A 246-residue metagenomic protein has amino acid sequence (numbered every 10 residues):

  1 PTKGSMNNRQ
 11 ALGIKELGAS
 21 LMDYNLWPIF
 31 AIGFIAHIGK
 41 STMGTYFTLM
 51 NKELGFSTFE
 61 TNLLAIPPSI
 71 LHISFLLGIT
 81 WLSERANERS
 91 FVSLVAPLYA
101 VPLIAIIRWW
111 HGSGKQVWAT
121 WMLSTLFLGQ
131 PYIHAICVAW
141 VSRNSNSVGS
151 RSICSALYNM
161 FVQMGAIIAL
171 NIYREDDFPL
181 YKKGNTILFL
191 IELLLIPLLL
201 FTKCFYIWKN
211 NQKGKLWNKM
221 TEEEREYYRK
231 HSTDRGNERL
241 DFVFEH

Functional and structural regions predicted by a protein language model:
P1-M6, L180-H246: Intracellular terminal tails of multi-pass secondary transporters
L12-W81, H134, V138-A139, I168-L170: Extracytoplasmic gate region of multi-pass secondary transporters
F34, I66-I70, L98, A156-M164 (+1 more regions): Transmembrane alpha-helical cores of Major Facilitator Superfamily
L82, V141, E175-D176: Hydrophobic alpha-helical transmembrane and interfacial-helix anchor sites in secondary transporters
E84-L98: Cytoplasmic membrane-interface "Motif A"-like loop-to-helix N-cap segments of 12-TM Major Facilitator Superfamily
V95-S113, L128: C-terminal ends and interior cores of transmembrane alpha-helices in multi-pass membrane transporters/permeases
V117-I136: Hydrophobic core of transmembrane alpha-helices in multi-pass small-molecule transporters, especially MFS/SLC-type
V148-L180, I187-I191: A late C-terminal transmembrane helix in Major Facilitator Superfamily
